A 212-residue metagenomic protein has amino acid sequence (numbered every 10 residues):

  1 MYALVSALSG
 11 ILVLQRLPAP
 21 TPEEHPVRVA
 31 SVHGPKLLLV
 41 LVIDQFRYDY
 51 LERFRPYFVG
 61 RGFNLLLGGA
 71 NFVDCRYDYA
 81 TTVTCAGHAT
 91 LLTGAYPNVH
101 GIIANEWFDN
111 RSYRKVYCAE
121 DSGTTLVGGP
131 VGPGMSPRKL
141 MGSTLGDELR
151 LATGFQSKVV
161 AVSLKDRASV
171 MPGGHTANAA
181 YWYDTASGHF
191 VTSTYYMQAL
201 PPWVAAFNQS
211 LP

Functional and structural regions predicted by a protein language model:
M1-I11: Hydrophobic membrane-insertion alpha-helices, especially the h-region of bacterial N-terminal signal peptides
I11-A19: Hydrophobic single-pass membrane-insertion segments
P18-A70: Active-site-proximal N-terminal segment of extracellular/periplasmic enzymes that hydrolyze or transfer
V42, F46-R47, F58-G62, G87-H88 (+2 more regions): Stable alpha-helical elements in mature extracytoplasmic
Y48-L51, T84, S169-G173: Extracytoplasmic/secreted cell-surface and envelope-processing proteins
L51-H100, R150, K158-V162: Short, structured active-site-proximal loop/turn typified by the sulfatase FGly-forming signature C/S-X-P-X-R
Y96, I102-P212: His/Asp/Glu-rich, glycine-adjacent segments that coordinate divalent cations and/or stabilize oxyanion chemistry on
